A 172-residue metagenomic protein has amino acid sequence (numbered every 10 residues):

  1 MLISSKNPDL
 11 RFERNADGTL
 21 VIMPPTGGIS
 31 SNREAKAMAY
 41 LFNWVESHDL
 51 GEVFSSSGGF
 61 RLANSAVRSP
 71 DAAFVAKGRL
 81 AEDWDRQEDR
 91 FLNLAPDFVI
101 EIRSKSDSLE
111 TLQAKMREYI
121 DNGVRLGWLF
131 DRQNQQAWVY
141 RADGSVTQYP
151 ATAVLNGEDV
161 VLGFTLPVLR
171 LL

Functional and structural regions predicted by a protein language model:
M1-L172: Gly/Pro/Ser/Thr-rich low-complexity, intrinsically disordered segments predominantly at protein N-termini
